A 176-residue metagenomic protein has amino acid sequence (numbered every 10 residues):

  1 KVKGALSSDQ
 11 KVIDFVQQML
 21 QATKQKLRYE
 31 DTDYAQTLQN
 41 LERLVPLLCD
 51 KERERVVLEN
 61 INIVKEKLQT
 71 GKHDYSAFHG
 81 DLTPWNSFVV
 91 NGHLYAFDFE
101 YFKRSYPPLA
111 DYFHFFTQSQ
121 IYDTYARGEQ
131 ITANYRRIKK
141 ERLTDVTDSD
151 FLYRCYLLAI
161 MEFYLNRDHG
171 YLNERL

Functional and structural regions predicted by a protein language model:
K1, F99, Q118: Residues immediately flanking
K1-L38, L58-K72, S76-G80: Conserved kinase catalytic-core helix
K1-S8, Q25, L38-L47, L158-L172: A glycine-centered beta->alpha junction motif in the catalytic cores of kinase/phosphotransferase enzymes
V2-S7, K103, Y122-Y125: Short, polar/flexible loop-turn hinges at active-site or ligand-entry regions and domain interfaces
E42, P46, K51-K67, S87-H93 (+4 more regions): Hydrophobic transmembrane helix bundles of membrane-integrated enzymes that assemble and modify cell-envelope
E66-A110: Active-site acidic catalytic loop and adjacent metal/ATP-binding pocket of ATP-dependent phosphoryl transfer enzymes
A110-T144, L157-G170: Active-site activation/catalytic loop segments of kinase-like enzymes and analogous catalytic loops in related
T147-S149: Extended charged low-complexity segments that act as oligomerization/scaffolding linkers
